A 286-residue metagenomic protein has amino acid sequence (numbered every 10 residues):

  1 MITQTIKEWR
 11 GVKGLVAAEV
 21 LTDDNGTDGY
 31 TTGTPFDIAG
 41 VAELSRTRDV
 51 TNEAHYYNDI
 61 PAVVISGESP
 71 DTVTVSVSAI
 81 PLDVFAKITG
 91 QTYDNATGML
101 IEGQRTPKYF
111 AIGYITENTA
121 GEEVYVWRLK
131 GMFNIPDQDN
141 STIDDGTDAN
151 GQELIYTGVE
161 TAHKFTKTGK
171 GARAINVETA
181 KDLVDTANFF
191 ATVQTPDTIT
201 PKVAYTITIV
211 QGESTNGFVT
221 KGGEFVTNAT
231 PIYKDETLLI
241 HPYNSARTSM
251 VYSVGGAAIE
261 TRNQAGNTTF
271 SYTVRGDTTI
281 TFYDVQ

Functional and structural regions predicted by a protein language model:
M1-S45: Polar/acidic, low-complexity leader/linker segments enriched in S/T/G and N/D
I60-F85, D148-T161: Oligomerization/assembly interface segments of phage tail-like spikes and tubes
G103-T142: Short helix-loop boundary/capping segments
G131, I135-K202: Mixed-charge, glycine-accented linear interaction segment located at domain edges/termini
A204-Q211, P242, Q264-Q286: Conserved "repeat-terminator" motif of extracellular CCP/Sushi domains
T206-T227: Short, solvent-exposed loop/edge segments of extracellular or virion-exposed proteins
T220-R247, V274-G276: Extracellular modular ligand-binding repeats in secreted and cell-surface proteins
E236-A265: Surface-exposed interfaces of beta-sheet-rich extracellular modules
